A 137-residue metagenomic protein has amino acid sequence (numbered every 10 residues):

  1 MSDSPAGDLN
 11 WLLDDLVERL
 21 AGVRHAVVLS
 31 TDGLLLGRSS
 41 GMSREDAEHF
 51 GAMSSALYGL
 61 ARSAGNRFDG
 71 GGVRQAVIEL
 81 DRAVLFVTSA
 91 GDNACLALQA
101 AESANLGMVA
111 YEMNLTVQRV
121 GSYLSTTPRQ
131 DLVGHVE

Functional and structural regions predicted by a protein language model:
M1-V23, D32-E137: Acidic, low-complexity cytosolic segments
